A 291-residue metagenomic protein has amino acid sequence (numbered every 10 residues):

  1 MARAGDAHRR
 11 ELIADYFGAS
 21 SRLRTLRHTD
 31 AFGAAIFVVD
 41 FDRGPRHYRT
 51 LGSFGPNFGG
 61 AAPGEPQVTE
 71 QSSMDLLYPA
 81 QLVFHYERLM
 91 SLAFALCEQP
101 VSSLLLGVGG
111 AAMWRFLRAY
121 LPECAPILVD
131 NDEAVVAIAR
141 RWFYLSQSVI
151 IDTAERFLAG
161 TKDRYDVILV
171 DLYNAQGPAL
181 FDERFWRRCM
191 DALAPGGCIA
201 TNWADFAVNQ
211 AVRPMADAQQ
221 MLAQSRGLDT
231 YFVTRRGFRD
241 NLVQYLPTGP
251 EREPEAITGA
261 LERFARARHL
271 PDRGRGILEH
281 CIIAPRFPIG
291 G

Functional and structural regions predicted by a protein language model:
A2-H47, A61-P63, Q67-L77, F84 (+1 more regions): SAM/dcSAM-binding transferase cores
A2-L12, D42, L76-C198, V208-Q219: The AdoMet/dcAdoMet-binding core of the Class I SAM-like
Y48-S53: Short, aliphatic-rich beta-strand segments
P56: Basic, alpha-helical nucleic-acid-binding regions used in initiation and control of genome expression
G59-A62, M113-W114: Short active-site-adjacent helix-start/loop capping segments
L92, V135-A137, G197-N202, T230-T234 (+1 more regions): Short C-terminal domain-edge/linker segments immediately following a structured domain
E123-A125, S146-Q147, G196, G227-L228 (+1 more regions): A generic structural signal for alpha->beta connector loops
E183-E255: C-terminal substrate-binding/active-site "lid" region of AdoMet-derived donor-dependent transferases
